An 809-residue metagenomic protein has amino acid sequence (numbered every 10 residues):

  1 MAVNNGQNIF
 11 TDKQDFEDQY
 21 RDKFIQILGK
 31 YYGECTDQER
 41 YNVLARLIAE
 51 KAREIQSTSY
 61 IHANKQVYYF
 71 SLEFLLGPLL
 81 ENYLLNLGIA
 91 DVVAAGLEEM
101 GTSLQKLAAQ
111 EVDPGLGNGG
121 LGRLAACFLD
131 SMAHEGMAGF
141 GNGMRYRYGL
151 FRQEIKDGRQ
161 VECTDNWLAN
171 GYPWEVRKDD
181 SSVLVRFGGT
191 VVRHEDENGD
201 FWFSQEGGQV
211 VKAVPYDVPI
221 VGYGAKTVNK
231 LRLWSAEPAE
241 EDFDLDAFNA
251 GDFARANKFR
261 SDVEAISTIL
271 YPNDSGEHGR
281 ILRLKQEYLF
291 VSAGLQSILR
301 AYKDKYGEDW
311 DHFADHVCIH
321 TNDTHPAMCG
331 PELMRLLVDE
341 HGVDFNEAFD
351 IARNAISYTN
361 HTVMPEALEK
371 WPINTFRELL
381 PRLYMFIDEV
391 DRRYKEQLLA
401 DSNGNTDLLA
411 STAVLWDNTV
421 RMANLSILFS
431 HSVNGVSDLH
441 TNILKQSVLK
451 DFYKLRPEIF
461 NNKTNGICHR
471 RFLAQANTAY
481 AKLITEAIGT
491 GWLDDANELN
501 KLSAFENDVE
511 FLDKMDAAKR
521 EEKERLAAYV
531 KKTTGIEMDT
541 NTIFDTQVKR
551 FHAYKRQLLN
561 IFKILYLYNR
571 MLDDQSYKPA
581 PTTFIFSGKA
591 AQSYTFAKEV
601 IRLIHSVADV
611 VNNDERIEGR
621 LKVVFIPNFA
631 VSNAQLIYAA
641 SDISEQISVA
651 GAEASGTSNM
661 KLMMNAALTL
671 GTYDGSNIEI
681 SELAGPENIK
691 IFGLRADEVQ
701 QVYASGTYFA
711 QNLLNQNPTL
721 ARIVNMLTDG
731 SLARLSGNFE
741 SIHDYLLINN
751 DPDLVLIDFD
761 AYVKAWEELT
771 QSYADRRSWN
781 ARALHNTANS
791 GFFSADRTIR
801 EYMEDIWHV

Functional and structural regions predicted by a protein language model:
M1-V809: A conserved ligand/cofactor-binding region detector
